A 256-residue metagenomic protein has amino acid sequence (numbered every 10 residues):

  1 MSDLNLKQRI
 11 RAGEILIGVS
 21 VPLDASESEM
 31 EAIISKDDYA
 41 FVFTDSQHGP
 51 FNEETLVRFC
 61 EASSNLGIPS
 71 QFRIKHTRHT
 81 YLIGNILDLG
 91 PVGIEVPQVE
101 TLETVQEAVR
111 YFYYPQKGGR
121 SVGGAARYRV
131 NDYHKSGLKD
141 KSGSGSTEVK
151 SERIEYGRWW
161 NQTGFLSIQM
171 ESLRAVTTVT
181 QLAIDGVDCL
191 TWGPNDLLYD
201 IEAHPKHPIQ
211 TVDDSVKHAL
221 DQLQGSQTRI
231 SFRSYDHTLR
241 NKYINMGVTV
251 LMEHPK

Functional and structural regions predicted by a protein language model:
M1-S70, T77, I168, I184: Conserved N-terminal beta1-alpha1 strand-loop-helix module at the mouth
L16-V21, V42-T44, S70-I74, I94-V96 (+4 more regions): Hydrophobic faces of well-ordered beta-strands that scaffold small-molecule active sites in alpha/beta enzyme cores
G18, R120-G143, S167-A175, T180-L182 (+2 more regions): C-terminal alpha-helical cap/extension of soluble enzyme domains
M30-S35, T77-V92, V96, T101-V105 (+2 more regions): Catalytic cores of alpha/beta
Y39, V187, W192-D213: Glycine/Thr-rich beta-alpha phosphate-binding loop at enzyme active sites
H48-N52, T77-H79, L173-V176, L198-Y199 (+1 more regions): Short, small-residue-enriched loops and turns at beta-alpha junctions that line or gate enzyme active sites
E53-H79, I83-D88, F112-R120, K141-S144 (+2 more regions): Alpha-helix-loop-beta-strand connector modules within alpha/beta enzyme cores
G93-G186, P194-D196: Conserved anion-binding
